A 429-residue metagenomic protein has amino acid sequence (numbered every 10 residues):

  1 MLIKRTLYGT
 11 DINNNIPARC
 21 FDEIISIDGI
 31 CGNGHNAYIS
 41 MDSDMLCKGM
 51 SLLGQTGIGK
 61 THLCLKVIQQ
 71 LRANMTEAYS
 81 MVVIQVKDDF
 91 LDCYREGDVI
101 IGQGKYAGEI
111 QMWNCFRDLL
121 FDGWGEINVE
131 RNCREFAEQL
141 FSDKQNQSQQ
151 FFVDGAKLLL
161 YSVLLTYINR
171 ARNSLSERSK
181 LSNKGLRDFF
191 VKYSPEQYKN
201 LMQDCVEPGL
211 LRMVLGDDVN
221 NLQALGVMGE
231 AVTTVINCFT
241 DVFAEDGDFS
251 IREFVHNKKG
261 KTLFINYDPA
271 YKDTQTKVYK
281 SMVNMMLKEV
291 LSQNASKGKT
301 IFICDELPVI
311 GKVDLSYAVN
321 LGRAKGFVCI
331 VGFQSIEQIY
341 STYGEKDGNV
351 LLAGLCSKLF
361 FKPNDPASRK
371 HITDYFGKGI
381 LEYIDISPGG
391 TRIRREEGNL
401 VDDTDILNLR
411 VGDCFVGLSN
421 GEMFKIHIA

Functional and structural regions predicted by a protein language model:
L2-R5, T10, I16-R19, I24 (+5 more regions): P-loop NTPase motor domains
V319-L321, K325-F415: Conserved ATP-driven motor cores of ASCE-family P-loop NTPases powering translocation/secretion/packaging/pilus
